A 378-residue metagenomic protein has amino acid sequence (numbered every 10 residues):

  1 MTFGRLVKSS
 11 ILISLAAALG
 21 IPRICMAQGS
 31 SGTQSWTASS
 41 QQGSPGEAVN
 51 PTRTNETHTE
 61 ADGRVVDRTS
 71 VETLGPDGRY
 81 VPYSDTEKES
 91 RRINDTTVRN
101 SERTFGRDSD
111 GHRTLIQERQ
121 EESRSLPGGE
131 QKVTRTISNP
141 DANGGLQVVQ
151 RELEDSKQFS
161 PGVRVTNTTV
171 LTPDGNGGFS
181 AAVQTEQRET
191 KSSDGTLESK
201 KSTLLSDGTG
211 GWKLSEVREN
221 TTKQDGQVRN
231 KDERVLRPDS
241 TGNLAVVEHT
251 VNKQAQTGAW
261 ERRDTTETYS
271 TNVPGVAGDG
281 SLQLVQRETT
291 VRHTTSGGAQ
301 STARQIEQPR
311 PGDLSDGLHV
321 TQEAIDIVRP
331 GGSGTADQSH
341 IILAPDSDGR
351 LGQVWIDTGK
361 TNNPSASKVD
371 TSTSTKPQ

Functional and structural regions predicted by a protein language model:
M1-L12: Bacterial N-terminal signal peptides that target proteins for export
S10-G20: Bacterial N-terminal signal peptides
C25-Q378: Extended interaction-bearing regions that mediate binding to partners or small molecules
